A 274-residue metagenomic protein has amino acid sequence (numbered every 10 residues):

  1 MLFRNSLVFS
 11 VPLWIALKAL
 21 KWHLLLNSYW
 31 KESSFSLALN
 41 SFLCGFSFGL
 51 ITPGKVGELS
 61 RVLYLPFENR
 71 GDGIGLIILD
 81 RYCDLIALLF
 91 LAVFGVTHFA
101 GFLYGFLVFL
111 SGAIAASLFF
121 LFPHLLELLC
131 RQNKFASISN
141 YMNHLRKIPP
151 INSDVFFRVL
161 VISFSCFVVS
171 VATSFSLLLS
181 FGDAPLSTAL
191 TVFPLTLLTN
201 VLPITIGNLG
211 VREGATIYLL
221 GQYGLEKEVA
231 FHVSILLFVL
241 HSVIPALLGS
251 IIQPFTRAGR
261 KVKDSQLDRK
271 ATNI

Functional and structural regions predicted by a protein language model:
M1-L43, T97-V201, V233-I235, V239-I274: Predominantly cytoplasmic-facing regulatory/coupling regions of multi-pass membrane proteins
L17-K18, T52, V56, A87-G95 (+1 more regions): Membrane-embedded alpha-helical core segments of multi-pass
F35-L37, N69-Y82, E226-L236: Membrane-interface alpha-helices at helix entry/exit sites of multi-pass transporters
L39-F67: Extended non-transmembrane interhelical loops and adjacent amphipathic helices of multipass membrane proteins
S47-P53, P194-E213: Transmembrane alpha-helix interface/packing and boundary motifs in multi-pass membrane proteins, characterized by
Y64-G71, V192, G214-V229: Interfacial segments of multi-pass membrane proteins
I78-A100: Hydrophobic alpha-helical transmembrane segments of ABC transporter permease domains
